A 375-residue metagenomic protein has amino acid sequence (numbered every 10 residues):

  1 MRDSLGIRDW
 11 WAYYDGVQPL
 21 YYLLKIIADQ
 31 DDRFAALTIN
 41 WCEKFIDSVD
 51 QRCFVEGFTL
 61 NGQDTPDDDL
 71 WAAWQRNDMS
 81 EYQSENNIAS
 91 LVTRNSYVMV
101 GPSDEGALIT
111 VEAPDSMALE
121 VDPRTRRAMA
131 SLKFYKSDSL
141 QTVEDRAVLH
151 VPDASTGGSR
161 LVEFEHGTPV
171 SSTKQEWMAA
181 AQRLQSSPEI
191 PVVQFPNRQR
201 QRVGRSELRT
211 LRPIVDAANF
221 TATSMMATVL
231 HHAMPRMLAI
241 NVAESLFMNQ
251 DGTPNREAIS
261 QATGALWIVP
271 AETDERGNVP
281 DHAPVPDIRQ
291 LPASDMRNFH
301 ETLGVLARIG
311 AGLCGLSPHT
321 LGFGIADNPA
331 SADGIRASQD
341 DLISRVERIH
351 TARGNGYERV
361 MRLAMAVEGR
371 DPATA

Functional and structural regions predicted by a protein language model:
M1-A128: Extended, helix-rich architectural segments
I7-D9, W41, M79-I88, M99 (+9 more regions): Intrinsically disordered, low-complexity boundary segments flanking structured domains
R8-L20, K25-A36, S155-E163, V229-N249 (+4 more regions): Charged, low-complexity, helix/coiled-coil-prone segments
I27, F45, V49-R52, G57-F58 (+7 more regions): Generic structural signal for hydrophobic core residues of well-folded globular domains
E81-V92, V98-M99, A227-L230, P292-A375: C-terminal amphipathic alpha-helical
L91-T93, R124-T125, T142, Q185 (+4 more regions): A generic structural signal for short, non-catalytic loop/turn and secondary-structure boundary residues
Y97-E207: Extended, regular secondary-structure scaffolds
Q175-A337: Extended, charged amphipathic alpha-helical segments
